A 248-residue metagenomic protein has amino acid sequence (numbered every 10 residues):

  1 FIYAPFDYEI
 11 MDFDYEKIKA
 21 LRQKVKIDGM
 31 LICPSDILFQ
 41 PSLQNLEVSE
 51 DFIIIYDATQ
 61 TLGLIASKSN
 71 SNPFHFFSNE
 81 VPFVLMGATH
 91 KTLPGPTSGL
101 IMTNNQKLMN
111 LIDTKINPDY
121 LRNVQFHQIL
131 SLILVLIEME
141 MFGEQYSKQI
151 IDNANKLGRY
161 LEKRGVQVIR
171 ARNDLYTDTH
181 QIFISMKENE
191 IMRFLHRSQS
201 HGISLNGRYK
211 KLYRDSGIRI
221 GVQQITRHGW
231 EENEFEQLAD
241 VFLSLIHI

Functional and structural regions predicted by a protein language model:
F1-R164, D215, V222-Q223: Conserved PLP-enzyme active-site core in the AAT-like
L31, I169, F183, G221-Q224: Short glycine-rich or small-residue beta-strand-to-loop segments that form or flank ligand, phosphate, metal/Fe-S
L136, S147, I151-H196, H201-G217: Conserved small-domain helix->loop->beta segment predominantly found in fold-type I
Y213-E231: Active-site-adjacent capping/gating segments
F242: Hydrophobic "lid"/C-terminal helical patch of Rossmann-like NAD(P)-dependent dehydrogenase/epimerase domains
I246-I248: Conserved small/polar residues in nucleotide/adenosyl-binding loops
